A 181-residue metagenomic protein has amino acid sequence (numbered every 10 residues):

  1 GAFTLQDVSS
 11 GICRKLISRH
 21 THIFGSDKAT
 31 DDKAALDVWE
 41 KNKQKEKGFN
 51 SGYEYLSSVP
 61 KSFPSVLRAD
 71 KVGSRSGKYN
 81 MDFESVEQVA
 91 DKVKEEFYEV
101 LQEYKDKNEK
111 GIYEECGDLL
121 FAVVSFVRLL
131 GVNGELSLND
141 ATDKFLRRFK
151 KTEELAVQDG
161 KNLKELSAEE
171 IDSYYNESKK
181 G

Functional and structural regions predicted by a protein language model:
G1-C116, L120-G181: Flexible "arm" and connector segments at domain edges
